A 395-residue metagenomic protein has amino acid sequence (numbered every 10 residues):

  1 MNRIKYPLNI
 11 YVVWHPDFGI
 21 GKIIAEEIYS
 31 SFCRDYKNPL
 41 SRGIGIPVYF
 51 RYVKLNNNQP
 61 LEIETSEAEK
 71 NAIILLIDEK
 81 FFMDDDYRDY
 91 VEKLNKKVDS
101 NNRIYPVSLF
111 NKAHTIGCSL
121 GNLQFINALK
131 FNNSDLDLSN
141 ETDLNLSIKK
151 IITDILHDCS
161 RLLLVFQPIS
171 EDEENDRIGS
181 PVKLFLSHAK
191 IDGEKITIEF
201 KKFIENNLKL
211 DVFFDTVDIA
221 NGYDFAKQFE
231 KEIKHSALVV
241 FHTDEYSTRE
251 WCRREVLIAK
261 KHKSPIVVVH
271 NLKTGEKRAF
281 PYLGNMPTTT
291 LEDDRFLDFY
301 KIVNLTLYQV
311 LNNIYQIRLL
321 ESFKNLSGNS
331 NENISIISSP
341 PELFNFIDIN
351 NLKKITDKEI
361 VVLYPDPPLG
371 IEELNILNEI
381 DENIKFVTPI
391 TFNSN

Functional and structural regions predicted by a protein language model:
M1-R34, F81, S108-K201, L272-N395: C-terminal interaction surface of TIR/SEFIR-family domains
D17-F18, V53-L55, I63-H114, E230-E276 (+1 more regions): Conserved beta-strand-loop-alpha-helix hinge of the TIR/SEFIR fold
E27, D89-K93, K150-D158, E199 (+4 more regions): Alpha-helical scaffold elements adjacent to nucleotide-binding pockets in ATP/GTP-utilizing enzyme cores
I28-E64, F82-D86, K202-E230, E245-W251 (+2 more regions): Conserved BB-loop
N102, G179-P181, N207: Eukaryote-biased feature marking scaffold/signaling PDZ-domain proteins and nuclear chromatin regulators
K183, L210-V212, S236-V239: Short, surface-exposed connector motifs at secondary-structure boundaries
K195, E199, D224, W251-R254 (+1 more regions): Short, well-structured alpha-helical interface segments that form or flank functional binding sites
